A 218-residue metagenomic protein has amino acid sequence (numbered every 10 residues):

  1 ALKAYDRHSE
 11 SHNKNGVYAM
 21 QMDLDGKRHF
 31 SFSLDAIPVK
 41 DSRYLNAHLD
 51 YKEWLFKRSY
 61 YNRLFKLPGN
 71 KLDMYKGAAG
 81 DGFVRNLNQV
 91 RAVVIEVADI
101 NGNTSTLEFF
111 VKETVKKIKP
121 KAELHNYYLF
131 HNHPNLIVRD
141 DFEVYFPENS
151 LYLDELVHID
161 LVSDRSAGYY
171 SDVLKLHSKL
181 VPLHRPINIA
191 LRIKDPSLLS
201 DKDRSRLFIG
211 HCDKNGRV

Functional and structural regions predicted by a protein language model:
A1, F30-F32, E113-L136, L198: Low-complexity, Pro/Ser/Thr- and charge-rich linker/hinge segments at domain boundaries
H12-M22, D201-L207: Short flexible loop/turn segments that cap and initiate beta-strands
G16, Q21-F83, N215-V218: Exoplasmic/lumenal beta-rich domain surfaces
Y18, A92, N101-E123: Short beta-strand elements
V84-V90: Surface-exposed, short loops/turns at beta-strand junctions within beta-sandwich domains
H125-N132, D160-D213: Proteolytic processing hotspots in large secreted/extracellular or virion-associated proteins and select intracellular
H133-H158: Predominantly extracellular/luminal regions of secreted and cell-surface proteins, especially disulfide-bonded
